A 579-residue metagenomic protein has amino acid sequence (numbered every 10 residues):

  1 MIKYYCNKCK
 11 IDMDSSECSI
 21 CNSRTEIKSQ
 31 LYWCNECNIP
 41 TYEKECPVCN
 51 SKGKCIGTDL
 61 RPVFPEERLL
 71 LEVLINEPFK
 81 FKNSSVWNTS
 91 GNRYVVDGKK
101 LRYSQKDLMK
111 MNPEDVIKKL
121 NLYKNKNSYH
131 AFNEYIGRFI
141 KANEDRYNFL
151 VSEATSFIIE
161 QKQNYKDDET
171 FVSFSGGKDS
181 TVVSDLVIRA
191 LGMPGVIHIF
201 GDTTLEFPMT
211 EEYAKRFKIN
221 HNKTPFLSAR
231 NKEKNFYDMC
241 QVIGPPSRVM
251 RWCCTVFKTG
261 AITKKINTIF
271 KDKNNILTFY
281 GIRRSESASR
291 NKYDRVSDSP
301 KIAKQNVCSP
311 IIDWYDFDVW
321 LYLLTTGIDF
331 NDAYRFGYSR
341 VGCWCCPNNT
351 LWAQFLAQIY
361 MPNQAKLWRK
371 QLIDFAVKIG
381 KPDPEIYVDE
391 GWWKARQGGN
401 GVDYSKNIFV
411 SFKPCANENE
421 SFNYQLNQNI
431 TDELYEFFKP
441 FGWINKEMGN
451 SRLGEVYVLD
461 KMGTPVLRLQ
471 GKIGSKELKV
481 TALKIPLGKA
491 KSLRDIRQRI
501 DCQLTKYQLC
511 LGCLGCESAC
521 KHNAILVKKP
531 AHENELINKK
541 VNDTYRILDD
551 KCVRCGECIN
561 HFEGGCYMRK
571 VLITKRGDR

Functional and structural regions predicted by a protein language model:
M1-S173, K178-L504, K529-N534, K539-Y545 (+2 more regions): Nucleotide-activated chemistry modules centered on ATP-dependent adenylation/adenylyltransferase
S339-A353, Q508-H522, D550-G564: Local cysteine-cluster metal-coordination motifs and their immediate loop/turn environment, predominantly Fe-S cluster
Q503, C510-K521, I525, K529-P530 (+1 more regions): C-terminal accessory/binding modules appended to enzymatic or scaffolding proteins
